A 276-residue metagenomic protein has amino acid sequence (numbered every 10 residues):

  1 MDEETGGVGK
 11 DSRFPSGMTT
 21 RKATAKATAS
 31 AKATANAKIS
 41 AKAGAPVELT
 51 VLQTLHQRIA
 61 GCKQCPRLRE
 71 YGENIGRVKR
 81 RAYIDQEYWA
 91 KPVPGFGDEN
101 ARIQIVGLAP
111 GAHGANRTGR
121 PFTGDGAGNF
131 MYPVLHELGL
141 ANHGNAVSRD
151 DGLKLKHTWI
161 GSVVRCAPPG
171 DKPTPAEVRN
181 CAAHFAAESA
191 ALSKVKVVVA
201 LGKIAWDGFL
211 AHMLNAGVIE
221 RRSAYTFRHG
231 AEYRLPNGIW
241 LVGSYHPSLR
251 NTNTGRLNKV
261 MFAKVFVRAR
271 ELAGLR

Functional and structural regions predicted by a protein language model:
M1-T50: Intrinsic disorder/low-complexity segments
V47-R276: A polyanion-binding, active-site-adjacent surface
